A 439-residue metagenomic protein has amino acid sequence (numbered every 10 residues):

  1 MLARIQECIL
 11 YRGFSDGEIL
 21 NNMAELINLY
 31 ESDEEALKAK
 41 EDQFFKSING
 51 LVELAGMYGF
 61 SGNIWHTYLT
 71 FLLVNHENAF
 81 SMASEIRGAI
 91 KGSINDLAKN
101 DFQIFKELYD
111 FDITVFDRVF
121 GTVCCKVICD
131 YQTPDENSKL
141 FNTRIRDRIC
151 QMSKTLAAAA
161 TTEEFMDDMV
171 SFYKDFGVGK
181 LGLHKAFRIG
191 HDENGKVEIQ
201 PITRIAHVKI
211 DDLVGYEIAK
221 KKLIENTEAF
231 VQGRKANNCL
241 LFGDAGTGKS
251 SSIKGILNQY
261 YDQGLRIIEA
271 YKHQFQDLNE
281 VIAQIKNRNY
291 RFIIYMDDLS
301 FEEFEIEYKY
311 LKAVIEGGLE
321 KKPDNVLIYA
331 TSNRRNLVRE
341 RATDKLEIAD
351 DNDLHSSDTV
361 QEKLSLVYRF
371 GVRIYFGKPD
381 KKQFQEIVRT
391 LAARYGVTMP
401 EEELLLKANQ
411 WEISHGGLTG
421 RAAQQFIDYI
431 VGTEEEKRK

Functional and structural regions predicted by a protein language model:
M1-A157: Intrinsically disordered, low-complexity N-terminal extensions of AAA+/P-loop NTPases that precede the structured
T133-I199: Interdomain "pre-motor" coupling segment immediately N-terminal to P-loop NTPase/helicase cores
I202-E228: N-terminal pre-Walker A segment at the start of P-loop NTPase domains
N238-A270, E280-N287: Walker A/P-loop
L265-I268, N279-P323: Conserved nucleotide-sensing/catalytic segment adjacent to the nucleotide-binding pocket in NTP-handling enzymes
E302-L354, D358: Conserved catalytic/switch belt of AAA+ P-loop NTPases
A349-L364, G371-Q385: Conserved AAA+ ATPase "SRH/arginine-finger" region at the nucleotide-binding site
R373, G377-K439: C-terminal alpha-helical "lid" subdomain
